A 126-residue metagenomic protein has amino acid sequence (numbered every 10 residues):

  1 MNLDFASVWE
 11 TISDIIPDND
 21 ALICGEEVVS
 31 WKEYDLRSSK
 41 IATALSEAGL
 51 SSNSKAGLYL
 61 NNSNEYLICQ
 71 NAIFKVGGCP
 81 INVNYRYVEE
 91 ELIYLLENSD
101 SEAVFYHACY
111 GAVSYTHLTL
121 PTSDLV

Functional and structural regions predicted by a protein language model:
M1-D20: A short N-terminal helical cap/helix-turn-helix that marks the beginning of AMP-binding/adenylate-forming
D18-N71, V88-I93, E97: Conserved AMP-binding/adenylate-forming core of the ANL superfamily
F74: Anion (oxyanion) recognition and catalysis
G77: Structured binding elements
Y87-S114: Conserved ATP-dependent adenylate/AMP-binding module captured primarily in the ANL superfamily
H117-V126: Single conserved hydrophobic/aromatic residue that forms the stacking wall/gate of nucleotide- or nucleobase-binding
